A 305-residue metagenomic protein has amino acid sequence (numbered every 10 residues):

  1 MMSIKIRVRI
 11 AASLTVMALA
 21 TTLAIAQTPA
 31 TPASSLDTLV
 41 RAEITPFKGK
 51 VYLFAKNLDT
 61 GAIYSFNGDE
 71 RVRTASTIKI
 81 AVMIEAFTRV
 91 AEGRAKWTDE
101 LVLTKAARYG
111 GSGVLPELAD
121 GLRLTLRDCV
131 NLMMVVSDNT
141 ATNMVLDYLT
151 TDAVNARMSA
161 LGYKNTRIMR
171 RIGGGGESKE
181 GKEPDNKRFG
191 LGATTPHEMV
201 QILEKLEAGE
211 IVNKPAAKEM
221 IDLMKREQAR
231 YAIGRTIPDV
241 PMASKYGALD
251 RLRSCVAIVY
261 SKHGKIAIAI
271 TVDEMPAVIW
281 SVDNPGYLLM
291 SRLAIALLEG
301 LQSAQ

Functional and structural regions predicted by a protein language model:
M2-T15: Bacterial N-terminal signal peptides that target proteins for export
Q27-E43, Y148, V200-I237, P241 (+1 more regions): Structured C-terminal helix/loop/strand segments within mature extracytoplasmic catalytic/sensor domains
T28-A30, S65-R73, G113-D120, D128-L132 (+4 more regions): Second-shell loop/turn segments in exported
S35-G68, I266: A short, well-structured edge-of-sheet supersecondary motif
K50, L122, V130, N143-L203: Mid-domain, small-residue-enriched loop/turn segments at the edges of structured enzyme/sensor domains
L58, W97-V114, L149-T150, R171-G176 (+1 more regions): Acidic helix-start/capping segments at beta-turn-to-alpha-helix junctions
G61, R73-L101, I268: Active-site SXXK
T88-R127, N131: Active-site-proximal loop and beta-strand segments within enzyme catalytic domains
